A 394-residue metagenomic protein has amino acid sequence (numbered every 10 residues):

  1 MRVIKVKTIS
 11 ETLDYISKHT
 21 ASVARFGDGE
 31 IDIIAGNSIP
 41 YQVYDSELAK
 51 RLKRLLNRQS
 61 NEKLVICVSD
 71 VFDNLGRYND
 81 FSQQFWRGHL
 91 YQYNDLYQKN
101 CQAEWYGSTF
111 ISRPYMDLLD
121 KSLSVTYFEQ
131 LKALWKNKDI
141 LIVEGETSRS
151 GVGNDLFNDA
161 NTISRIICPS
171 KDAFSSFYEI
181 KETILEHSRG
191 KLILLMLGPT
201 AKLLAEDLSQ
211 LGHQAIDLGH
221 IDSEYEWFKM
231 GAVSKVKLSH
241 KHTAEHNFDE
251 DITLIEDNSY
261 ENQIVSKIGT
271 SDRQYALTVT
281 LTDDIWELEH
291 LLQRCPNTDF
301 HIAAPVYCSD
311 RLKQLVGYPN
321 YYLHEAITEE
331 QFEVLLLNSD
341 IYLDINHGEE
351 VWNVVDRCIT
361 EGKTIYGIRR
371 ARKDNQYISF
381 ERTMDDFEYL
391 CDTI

Functional and structural regions predicted by a protein language model:
M1-N158, K267: Electropositive, gly/pro-rich neighborhoods at or near active sites that engage anionic ligands
T200-S271: C-terminal functional extensions of proteins
G212, D340, G362: A short alpha->beta transition loop at the rim of the catalytic pocket in nucleotide-sugar-dependent
G269-Q314: Conserved catalytic-core segment of nucleotide-activated headgroup transferases in glycan assembly
V306, Y322-L335: Conserved active-site histidine-acidic residue motif and adjacent donor-binding/catalytic loop of glycosyltransferases
E333, V355-T360: Short alpha-helical segment that forms part of, or immediately flanks, the ligand-binding pocket in carbohydrate-active
L337-E350: Acidic donor-binding loop of glycosyltransferase active sites
T364-I368: Short hydrophobic beta-strand element within catalytic cores of glycosyltransferases and related nucleotide-activated
